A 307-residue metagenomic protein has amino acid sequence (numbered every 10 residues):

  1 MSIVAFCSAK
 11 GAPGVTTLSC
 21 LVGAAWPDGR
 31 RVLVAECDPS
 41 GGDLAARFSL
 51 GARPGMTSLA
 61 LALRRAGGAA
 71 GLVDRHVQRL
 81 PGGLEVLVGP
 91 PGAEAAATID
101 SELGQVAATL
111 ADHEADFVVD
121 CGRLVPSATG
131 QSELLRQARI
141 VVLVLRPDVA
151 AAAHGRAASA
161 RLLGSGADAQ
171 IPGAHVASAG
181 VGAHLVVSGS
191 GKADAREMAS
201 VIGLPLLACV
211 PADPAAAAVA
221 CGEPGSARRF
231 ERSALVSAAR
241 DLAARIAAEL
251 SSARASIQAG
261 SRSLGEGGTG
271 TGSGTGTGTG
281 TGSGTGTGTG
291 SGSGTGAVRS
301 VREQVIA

Functional and structural regions predicted by a protein language model:
S2-S40, L44-R47, L110: Walker A/P-loop phosphate-binding motif and the immediately C-terminal alpha-helix
I3-V4, V32, L84, F117 (+4 more regions): Hydrophobic beta-strand segments of well-ordered beta-sheets in folded domains
C7, C37-D112, A218-C221: P-loop/Walker-type NTP enzyme "switch/lid" segment
A25, S40, E102-L103, A150-H154 (+1 more regions): Helical mechanochemical/support elements of P-loop NTPase systems and associated helical scaffolds
L50-P54, R161-L162, V201, P224-R228: Short, hinge-like loop/turn segments at secondary-structure boundaries
Q105, D112-A212, A218: Conserved catalytic-core segment of NTP-binding enzymes
A167-G276, G286-A307: C-terminal lobe/tail of nucleotide-utilizing enzymes
